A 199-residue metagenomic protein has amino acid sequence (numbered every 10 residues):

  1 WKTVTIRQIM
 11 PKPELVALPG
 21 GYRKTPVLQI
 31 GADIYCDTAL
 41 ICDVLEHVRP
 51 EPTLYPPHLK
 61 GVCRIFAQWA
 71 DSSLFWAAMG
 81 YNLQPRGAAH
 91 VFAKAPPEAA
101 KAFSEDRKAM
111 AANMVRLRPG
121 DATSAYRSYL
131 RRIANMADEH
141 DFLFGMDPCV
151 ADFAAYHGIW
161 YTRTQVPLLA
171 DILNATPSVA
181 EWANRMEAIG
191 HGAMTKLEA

Functional and structural regions predicted by a protein language model:
W1-E98: GST-like domain detector, emphasizing the conserved glutathione-binding G-site in the N-terminal thioredoxin-like
I6-I9, I30, I34, I41 (+7 more regions): Weak global preference for isoleucine
V27, I34, H47, W160-Q165 (+2 more regions): Generic alpha-helix signal with a bias toward terminal, lower-confidence helices and secondary-structure junctions
C42-L45, A183-E187: Short amphipathic C-terminal alpha-helix that caps PH/PH-like domains
S72-R185: GST-like fold's C-terminal all-alpha helical module
G190-A199: C-terminal amphipathic alpha-helical segment
